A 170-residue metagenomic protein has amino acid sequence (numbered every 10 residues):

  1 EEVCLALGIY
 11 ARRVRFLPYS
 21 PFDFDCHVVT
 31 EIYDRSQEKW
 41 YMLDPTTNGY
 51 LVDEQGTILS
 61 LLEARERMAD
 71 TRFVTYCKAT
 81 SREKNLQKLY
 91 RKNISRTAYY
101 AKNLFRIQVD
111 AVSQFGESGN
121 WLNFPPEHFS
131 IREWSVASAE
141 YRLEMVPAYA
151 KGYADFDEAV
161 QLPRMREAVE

Functional and structural regions predicted by a protein language model:
E1-R15, T30: Cysteine-centered nucleophilic/redox motifs
S20-F22, I32-E170: His-Asp-centered catalytic microenvironments across diverse enzyme cores, prominently the transglutaminase-like
D23-H27: Short, solvent-exposed loop/turn segments at the edges of secondary structure
